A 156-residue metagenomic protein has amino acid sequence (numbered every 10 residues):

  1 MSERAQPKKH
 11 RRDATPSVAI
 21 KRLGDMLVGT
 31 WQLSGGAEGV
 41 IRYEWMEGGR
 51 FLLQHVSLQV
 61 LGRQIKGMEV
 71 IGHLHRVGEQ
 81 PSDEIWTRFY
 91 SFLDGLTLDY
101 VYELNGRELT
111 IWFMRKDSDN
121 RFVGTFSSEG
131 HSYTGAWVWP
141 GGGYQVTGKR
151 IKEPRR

Functional and structural regions predicted by a protein language model:
M1-R156: Hydrophobic small-molecule pocket/channel-lining residues, especially in calycin-type beta-barrels
